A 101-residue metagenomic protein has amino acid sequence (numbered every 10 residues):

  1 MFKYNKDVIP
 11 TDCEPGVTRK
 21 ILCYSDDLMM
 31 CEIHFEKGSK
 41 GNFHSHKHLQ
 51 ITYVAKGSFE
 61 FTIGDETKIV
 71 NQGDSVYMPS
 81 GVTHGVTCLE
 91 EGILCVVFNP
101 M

Functional and structural regions predicted by a protein language model:
M1-D27: A short, N-terminal "cap"/entry segment at the start of jelly-roll beta-barrel domains of the cupin/DSBH fold
C31-S45: Conserved short histidine dyad/triad with adjacent acidic residue
H48-F59, G64: Glycine- and acidic-residue-biased ligand/ion/polar-headgroup-sensing regions
A55-K56, N71-Q72, E90: A cytosolic small-molecule/anion-sensing beta-strand core signal
S58-E60, T67, T83, I93: Structural motif
D65-S80: Short acidic-glycine-tyrosine-enriched beta hairpin
S80-M101: Ligand-binding loop in jelly-roll beta-barrel domains
